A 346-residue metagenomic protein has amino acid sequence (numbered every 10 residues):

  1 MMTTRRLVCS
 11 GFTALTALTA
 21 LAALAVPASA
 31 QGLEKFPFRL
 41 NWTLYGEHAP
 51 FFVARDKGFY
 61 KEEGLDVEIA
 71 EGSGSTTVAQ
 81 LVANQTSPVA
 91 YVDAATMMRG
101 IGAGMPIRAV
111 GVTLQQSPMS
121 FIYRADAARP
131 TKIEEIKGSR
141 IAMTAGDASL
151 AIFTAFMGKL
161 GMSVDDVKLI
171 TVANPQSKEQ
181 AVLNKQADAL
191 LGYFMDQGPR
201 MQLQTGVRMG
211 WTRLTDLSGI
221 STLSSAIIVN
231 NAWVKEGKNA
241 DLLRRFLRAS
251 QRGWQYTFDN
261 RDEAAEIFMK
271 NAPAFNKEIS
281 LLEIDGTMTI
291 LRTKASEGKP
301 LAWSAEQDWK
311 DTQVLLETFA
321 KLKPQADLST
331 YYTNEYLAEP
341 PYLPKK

Functional and structural regions predicted by a protein language model:
T4-F12: N-terminal export leaders
F12-T13, A17-A20: Hydrophobic helical h-region of N-terminal Sec-dependent signal peptides in bacterial secretory/periplasmic proteins
L21-A30: Sec/Tat signal peptide C-region and signal peptidase I cleavage site
A30-N184, D188-M195, W211-T215, S221: Short, glycine-/small- and polar/acidic-enriched structural segments that line small-molecule recognition paths
A95-T96, Q176-A181, Q186-A274: Pocket-lining segment of extracytoplasmic ligand-binding domains
A109, L169, T257-F268, Q325-L328: Surface-exposed patches in mature extracellular/periplasmic domains of secreted proteins
G237-F319: Secondary-structure end/capping motifs
W309-K346: Conserved C-terminal helix/tail region of periplasmic/extracytoplasmic solute-binding proteins
